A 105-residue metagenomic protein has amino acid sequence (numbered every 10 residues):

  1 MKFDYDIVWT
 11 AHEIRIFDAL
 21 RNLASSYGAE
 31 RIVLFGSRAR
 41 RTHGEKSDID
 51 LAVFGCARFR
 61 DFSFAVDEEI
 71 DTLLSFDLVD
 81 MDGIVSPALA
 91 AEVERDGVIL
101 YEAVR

Functional and structural regions predicted by a protein language model:
M1-R31, A39-E45, F54-R105: Catalytic core of pol beta-like nucleotidyltransferases
